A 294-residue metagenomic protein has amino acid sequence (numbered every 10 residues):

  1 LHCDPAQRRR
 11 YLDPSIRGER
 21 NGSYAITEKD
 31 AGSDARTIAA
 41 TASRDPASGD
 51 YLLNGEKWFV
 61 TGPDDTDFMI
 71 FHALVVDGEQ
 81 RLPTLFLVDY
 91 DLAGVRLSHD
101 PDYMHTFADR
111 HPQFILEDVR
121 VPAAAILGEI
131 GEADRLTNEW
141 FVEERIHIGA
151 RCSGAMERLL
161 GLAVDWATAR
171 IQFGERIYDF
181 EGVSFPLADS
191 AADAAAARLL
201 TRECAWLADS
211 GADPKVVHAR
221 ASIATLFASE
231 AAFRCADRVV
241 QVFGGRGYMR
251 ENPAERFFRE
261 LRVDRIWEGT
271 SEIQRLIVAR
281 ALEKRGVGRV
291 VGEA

Functional and structural regions predicted by a protein language model:
H2-Q7, P14, G18, D45-A47 (+3 more regions): Alpha-helical interface subdomain recognition
G18-I26: A short, Trp-centered hydrophobic/proline-enriched beta-strand micro-motif
A31-I38, R44, G49-Y51, G62 (+1 more regions): Hydrophobic, small-residue-rich alpha-helical packing segments that form membrane-like cores
D34-R36, G62-T66, Q80-L82, F107-D109 (+1 more regions): Short glycine/proline-enriched turns and hinge-like loops at secondary-structure junctions
T37-A39, D91-P122: Flexible, small-/acidic-enriched active-site or ligand-binding loops
D50-S98: A short core secondary-structure module
W58-P63, T106, V263-T270: Glycine-rich phosphate/pyrophosphate-binding beta-alpha loops
D118-L136: Long, acidic (Asp/Glu-rich), low-complexity accessory segments flanking structured domains
